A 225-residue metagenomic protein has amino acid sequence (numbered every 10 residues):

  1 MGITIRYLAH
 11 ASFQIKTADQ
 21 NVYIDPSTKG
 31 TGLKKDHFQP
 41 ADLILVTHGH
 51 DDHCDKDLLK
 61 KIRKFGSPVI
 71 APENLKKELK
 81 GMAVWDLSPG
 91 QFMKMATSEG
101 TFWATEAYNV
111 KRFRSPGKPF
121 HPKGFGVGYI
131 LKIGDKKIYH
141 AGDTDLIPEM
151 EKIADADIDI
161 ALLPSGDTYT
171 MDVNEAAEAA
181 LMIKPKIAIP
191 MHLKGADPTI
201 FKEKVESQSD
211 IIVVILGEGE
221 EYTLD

Functional and structural regions predicted by a protein language model:
M1-Q39, D86-D155, G217-D225: Core dinuclear metal-dependent hydrolase active-site scaffold
G2-T4, R63-V69, K136-I138, K186-I187: Short active-site oxyanion
R6, G81-E99, A177, L181-D225: Binuclear metal-ion centers of metallo-dependent hydrolases, dominated by the metallo-beta-lactamase
Y23-P26, A41-H50, I70-E73, Y139-G142 (+3 more regions): Active-site neighborhood of phospho(di)ester-bond hydrolases with catalytic His/Asp-centered motifs
K29-E78, D155-I160: Active-site metal-binding motif and surrounding structural segment of the metallo-beta-lactamase
G30-G32, H50-C54, K76-L79, F92-K94 (+4 more regions): Active-site environment of divalent metal-dependent phosphoester hydrolases
K56-R63, K76, G128, M150-I153 (+2 more regions): Short amphipathic alpha-helical segments and helix-helix/interface helices
S67, I158-L163, D167, V173-P190: Proline-aspartate-enriched helix->loop->beta-strand connector
